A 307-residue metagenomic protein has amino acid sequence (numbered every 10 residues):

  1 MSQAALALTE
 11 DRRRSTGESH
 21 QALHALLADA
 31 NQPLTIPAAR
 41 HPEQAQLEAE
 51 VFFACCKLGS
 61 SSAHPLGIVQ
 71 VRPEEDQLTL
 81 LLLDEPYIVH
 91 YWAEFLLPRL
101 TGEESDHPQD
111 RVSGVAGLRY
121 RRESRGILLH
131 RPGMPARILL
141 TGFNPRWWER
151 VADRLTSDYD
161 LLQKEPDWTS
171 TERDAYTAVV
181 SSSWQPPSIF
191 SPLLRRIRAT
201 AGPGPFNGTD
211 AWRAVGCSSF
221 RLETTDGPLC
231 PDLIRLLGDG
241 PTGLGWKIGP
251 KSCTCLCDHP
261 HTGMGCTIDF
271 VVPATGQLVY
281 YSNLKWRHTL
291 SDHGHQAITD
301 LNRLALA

Functional and structural regions predicted by a protein language model:
S2-D11, T16-A307: Compositionally biased accessory segments in Actinobacterial proteins
